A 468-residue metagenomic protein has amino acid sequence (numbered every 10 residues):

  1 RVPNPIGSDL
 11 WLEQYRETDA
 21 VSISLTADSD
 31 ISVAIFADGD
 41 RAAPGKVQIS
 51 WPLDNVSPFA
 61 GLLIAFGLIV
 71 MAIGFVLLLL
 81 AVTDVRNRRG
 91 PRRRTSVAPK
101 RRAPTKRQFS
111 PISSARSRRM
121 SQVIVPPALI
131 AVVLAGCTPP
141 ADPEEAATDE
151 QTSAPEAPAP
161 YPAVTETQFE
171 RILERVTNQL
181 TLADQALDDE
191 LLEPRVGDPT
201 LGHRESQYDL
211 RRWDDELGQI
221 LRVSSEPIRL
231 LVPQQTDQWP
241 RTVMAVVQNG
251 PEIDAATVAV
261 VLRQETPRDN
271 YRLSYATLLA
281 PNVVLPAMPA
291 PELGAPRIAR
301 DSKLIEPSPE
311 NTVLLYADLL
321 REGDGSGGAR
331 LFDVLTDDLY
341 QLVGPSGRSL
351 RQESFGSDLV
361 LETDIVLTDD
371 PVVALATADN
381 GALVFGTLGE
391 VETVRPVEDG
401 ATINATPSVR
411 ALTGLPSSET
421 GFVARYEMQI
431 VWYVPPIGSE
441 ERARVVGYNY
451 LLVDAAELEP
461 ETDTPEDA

Functional and structural regions predicted by a protein language model:
R1-W51: Extracytoplasmic/periplasmic regions of membrane proteins
S24-D28, R171-L173, A183-A186, L231-V258 (+4 more regions): Short, low-complexity cationic-aromatic patches
P58-M120, V125: Juxtamembrane interface at the cytosolic side of transmembrane helices
C137-A141: Bacterial signal peptide processing site
E156-D214, P289-L361: Core segments of small alpha/beta cavity-forming domains
W213-A256, L359-A405: Surface-exposed, charged secondary-structure patches
P251-L314, T377-F385, R395-V397, A405-A468: Short beta-strand edge/turn micro-motifs at domain boundaries
